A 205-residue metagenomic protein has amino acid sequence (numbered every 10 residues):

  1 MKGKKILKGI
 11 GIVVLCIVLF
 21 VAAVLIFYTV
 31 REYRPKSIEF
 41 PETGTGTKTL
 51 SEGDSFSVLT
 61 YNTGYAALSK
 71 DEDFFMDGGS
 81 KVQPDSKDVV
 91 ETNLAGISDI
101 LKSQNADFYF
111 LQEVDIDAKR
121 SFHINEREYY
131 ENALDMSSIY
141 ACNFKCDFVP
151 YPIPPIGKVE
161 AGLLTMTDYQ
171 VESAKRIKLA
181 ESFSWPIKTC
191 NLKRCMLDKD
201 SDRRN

Functional and structural regions predicted by a protein language model:
K2-N132, M136, Y140-Y151, P155-E160: N-terminal, active-site-proximal structural segment of metallo-dependent hydrolase catalytic domains
F56-V58, L163, R194-M196: Structural motif
K70-E72, S173-K178: Short, charged, solvent-exposed linker or helix-capping segments at domain edges/interfaces that act as flexible hinges
D85-V89, S137-I139, M166-T167, N191-R194 (+1 more regions): Short, surface-exposed, polar/charged, turn-prone segments marking secondary-structure boundaries
Y130, S182-W185, C190-N205: Low-complexity basic/metal-binding stretches
E131-L134, K158-A174, K199-D202: Conserved beta strand-loop-helix elements of the APE1-like EEP
C146-D147, R176-S184: Short Pro/Gly-enriched beta-strand edge/turn motifs at strand-loop
